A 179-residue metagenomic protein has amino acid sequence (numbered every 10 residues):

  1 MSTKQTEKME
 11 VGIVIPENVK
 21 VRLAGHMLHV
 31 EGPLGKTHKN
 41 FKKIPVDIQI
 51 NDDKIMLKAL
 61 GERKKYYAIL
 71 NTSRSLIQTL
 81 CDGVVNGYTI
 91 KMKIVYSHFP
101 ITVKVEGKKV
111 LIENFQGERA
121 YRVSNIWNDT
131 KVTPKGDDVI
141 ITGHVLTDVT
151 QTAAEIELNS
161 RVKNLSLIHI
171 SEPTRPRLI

Functional and structural regions predicted by a protein language model:
M1-K42: N-terminal, positively charged regions that mediate nucleic acid binding
N18-K20, P45-D47, P100-T102, K131: Short, surface-exposed charged micro-motifs
A24, G35, Q78-V85, T89 (+4 more regions): Signal for well-folded cores of large energy- and translation-related assemblies
H29-Q78, D82: Acidic (E/D-rich), amphipathic helical modules within compact regulatory domains
T37-K42, Y121-W127, L146-T147, Q151-A153 (+1 more regions): Extended intrinsically disordered, low-complexity coil regions enriched in Ser, Thr, Gly, Ala and often Pro
A59-T142: Extended, positively charged loop/linker patches that create polyanion-binding surfaces
K135-L167: Mixed-charge, glycine-accented linear interaction segment located at domain edges/termini
I168-I179: Single conserved hydrophobic/aromatic residue that forms the stacking wall/gate of nucleotide- or nucleobase-binding
